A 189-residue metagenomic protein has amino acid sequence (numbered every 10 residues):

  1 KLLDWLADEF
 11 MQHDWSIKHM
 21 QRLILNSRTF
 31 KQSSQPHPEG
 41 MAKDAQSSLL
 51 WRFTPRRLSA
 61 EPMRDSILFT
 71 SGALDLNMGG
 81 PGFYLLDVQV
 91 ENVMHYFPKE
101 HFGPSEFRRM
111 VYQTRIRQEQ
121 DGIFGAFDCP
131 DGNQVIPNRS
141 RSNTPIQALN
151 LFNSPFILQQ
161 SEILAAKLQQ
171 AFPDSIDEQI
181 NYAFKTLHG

Functional and structural regions predicted by a protein language model:
K1: Aromatic-lined carbohydrate-binding/catalytic grooves of carbohydrate-active enzymes
D4, M11, K18, K31-Y182 (+1 more regions): An acidic, gly/pro-interrupted, aromatic-rich
H19-N26: Beta-strand segments within the central parallel beta-sheet cores of soluble alpha/beta enzyme folds
